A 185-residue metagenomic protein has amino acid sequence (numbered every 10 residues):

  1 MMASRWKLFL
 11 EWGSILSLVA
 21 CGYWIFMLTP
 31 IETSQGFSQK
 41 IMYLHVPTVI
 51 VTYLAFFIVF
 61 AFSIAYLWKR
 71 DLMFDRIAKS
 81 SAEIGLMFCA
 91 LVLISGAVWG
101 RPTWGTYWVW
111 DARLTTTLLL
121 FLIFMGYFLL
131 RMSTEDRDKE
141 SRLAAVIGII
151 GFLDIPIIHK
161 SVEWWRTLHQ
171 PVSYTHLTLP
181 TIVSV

Functional and structural regions predicted by a protein language model:
M1-S14: N-terminal membrane topogenic signal
A3, W68-K79, T134-E140: Membrane-interface helix-boundary motifs at transmembrane edges
L18-E32: Alpha-helical transmembrane segments of multi-pass membrane proteins
Q39-V51, W110-T115, L177: Short aromatic-rich membrane-water interface segments that cap or initiate transmembrane helices in multi-pass membrane
T48-F62, L119-R131: Hydrophobic cores of alpha-helical transmembrane segments in multi-pass inner/ER membrane proteins, independent
I84-L129: Membrane-interface helix-loop-helix modules in multi-pass inner-membrane proteins
A145-K160: Hydrophobic alpha-helical membrane-insertion segments
T175-T181: Conserved small/polar residues in nucleotide/adenosyl-binding loops
